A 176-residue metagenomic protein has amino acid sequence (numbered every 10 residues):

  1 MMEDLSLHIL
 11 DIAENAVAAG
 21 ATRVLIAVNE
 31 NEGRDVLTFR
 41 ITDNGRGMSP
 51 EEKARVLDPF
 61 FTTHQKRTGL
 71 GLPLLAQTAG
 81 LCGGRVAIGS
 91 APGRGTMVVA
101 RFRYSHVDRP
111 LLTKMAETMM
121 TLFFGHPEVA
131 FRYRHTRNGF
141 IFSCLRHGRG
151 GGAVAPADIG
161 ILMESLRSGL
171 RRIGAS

Functional and structural regions predicted by a protein language model:
M1-E3, T63, Q77-S176: Flexible, glycine-/charge-rich segments associated with ATP-binding catalytic modules
M2-N29, P73: Conserved ATP-binding N-box helix of the HATPase_c
T22-I26, L37, V86: Conserved beta-strand core positions
N29-F39: Short beta-strand-loop-beta element adjacent to the nucleotide/active-site pocket used for signaling
D43: Acidic ATP/Mg2+-coordinating residue in the GHKL
M48, R67, P73, T78 (+1 more regions): Long, contiguous binding/interaction regions
M48-P59: Short conserved segment of the HATPase_c
F61-R67: Glycine-rich ATP-lid/hinge loop adjacent to the conserved G-boxes
